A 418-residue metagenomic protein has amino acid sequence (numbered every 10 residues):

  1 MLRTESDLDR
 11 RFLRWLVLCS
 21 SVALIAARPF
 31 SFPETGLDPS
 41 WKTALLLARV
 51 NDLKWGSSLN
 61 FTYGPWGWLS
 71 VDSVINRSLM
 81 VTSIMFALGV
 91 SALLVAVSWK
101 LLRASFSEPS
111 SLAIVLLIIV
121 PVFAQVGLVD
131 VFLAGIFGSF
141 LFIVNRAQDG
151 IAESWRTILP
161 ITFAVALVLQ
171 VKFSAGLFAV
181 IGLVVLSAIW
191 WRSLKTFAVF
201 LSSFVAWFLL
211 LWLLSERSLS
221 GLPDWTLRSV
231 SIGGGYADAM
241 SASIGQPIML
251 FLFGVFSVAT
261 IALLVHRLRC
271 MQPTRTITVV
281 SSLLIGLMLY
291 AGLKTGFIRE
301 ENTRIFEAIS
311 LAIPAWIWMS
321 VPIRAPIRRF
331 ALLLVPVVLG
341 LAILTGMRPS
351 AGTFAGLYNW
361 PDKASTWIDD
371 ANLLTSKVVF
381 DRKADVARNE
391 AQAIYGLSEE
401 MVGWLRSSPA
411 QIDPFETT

Functional and structural regions predicted by a protein language model:
M1-A26, P109-L112: Start-transfer (signal-anchor) and selected internal transmembrane alpha helices of multi-pass inner/ER membrane
P29-W68, D72-S91, A124-L128, F173-I181 (+3 more regions): Transmembrane catalytic cores of multi-pass membrane glycosyltransferases and polysaccharide-assembly enzymes
F61-T62, G356, D369-T418: Short periplasmic/luminal acceptor-recognition loop of GT-C membrane glycosyltransferases, typified by
L69, L112-S139, I143, A147 (+2 more regions): Aromatic- and kink-enriched transmembrane "portal" helix at the membrane-lumen/periplasm boundary that abuts
I84-V115: Transmembrane-helix motifs of polytopic, lipid-linked glycan transferases
P109-I114, F137-L167, K195-S203, R275-G286: Short hydrophobic alpha-helices at membrane interfaces in multi-pass membrane enzymes
I114-V115, Q272-K294, A312, L332-L341: Transmembrane alpha-helix segments characteristic of polytopic inner-membrane glycan-assembly/cell-envelope
I118-P121, T157-F173, F178-L186, L287-T295: Membrane-interface alpha helices of multi-pass inner-membrane proteins
